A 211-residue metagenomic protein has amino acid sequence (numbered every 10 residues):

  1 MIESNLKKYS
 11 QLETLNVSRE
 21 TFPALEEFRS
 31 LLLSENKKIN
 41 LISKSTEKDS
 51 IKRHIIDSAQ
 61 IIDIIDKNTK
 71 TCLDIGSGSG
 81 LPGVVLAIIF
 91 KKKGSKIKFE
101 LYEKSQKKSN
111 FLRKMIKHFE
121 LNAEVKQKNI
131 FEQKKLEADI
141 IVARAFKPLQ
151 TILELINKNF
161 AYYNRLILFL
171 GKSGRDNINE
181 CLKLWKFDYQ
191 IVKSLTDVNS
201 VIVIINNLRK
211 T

Functional and structural regions predicted by a protein language model:
M1-K67, K107-L121: Class I SAM-dependent transferase core
A59-A143: Conserved SAM/SAH cofactor-binding pocket of Class I
G78, A145-P148, K172: Short glycine-rich anion-binding loops that position phosphate/pyrophosphate groups of nucleotides and phosphorylated
V84, I152-L153, N177-N179: Short glycine-/acidic-enriched loop or helix-start segments at secondary-structure transitions that form or flank
K98, N122-E124, R165, K186-Q190: Conserved beta-strand segments of alpha/beta enzyme cores
L153-N164: A short glycine-rich, Lys/Arg-flanked "PGG" loop and its adjoining helix->strand segment in the class I
Y163-S173: Conserved beta-strand signature within the Rossmann-like core of class I S-adenosyl-L-methionine
S173-T211: Active-site capping/gating segments
